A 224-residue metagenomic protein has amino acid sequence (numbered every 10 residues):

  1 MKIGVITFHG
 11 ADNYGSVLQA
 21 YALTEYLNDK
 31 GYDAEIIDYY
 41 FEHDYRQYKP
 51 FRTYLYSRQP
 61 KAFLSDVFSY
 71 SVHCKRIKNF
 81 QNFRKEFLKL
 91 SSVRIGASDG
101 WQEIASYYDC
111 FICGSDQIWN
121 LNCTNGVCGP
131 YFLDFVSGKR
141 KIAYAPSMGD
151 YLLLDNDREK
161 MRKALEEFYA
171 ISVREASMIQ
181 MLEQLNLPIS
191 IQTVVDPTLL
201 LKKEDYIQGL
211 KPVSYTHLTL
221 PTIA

Functional and structural regions predicted by a protein language model:
M1-I3: Extreme N-terminal starter segment of soluble prokaryotic enzymes
I6-Y14, L18-K163: Aromatic- and Gly/Pro-rich donor/ligand-binding loops that form nucleotide- or phosphate-bearing donor binding pockets
Y21, E175-A176: Alpha-helix N-cap/helix-start capping motif
I118, S177-M178: Alpha-helix capping/helix-boundary segments
Y151-N156, L199-P212: Acidic anion/phosphate-binding donor-loop and adjacent secondary structure in glycosyltransferase catalytic cores
F168-E175: A short beta-strand/loop micro-motif in the catalytic core of glycosyltransferases that engages the nucleotide-sugar
I179-T198: Helix-loop-beta element that forms the nucleotide-linked donor phosphate-binding surface in glycosyltransferases
H217-A224: Single conserved hydrophobic/aromatic residue that forms the stacking wall/gate of nucleotide- or nucleobase-binding
